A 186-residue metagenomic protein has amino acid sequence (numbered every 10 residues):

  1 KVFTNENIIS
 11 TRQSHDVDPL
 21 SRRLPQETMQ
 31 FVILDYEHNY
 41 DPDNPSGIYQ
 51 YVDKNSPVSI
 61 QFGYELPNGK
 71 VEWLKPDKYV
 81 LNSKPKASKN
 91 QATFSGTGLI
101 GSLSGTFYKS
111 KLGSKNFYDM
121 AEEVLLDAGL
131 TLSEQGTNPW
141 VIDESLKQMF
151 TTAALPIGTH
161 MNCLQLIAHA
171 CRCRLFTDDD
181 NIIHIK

Functional and structural regions predicted by a protein language model:
K1-K115, E123, D127, T152-P156 (+2 more regions): Assembly/oligomerization scaffold segments
G98, S110, G136-D143, K186: Alpha-helix initiation/capping motif
S114-I142: Glycine-rich, acidic and aromatic/proline-enriched surface loops and short helix-turn segments that act as binding
S133, L175-D178: Acidic/polar loop patches that form or flank catalytic/metal-binding clefts of enzymes that bind anionic ligands
T137, D179-D180: Proline- and acidic/polar-enriched loop/turn elements at helix boundaries
W140-A153: Surface-exposed aromatic
D180-K186: Acidic/histidine-enriched alpha-helical segments
